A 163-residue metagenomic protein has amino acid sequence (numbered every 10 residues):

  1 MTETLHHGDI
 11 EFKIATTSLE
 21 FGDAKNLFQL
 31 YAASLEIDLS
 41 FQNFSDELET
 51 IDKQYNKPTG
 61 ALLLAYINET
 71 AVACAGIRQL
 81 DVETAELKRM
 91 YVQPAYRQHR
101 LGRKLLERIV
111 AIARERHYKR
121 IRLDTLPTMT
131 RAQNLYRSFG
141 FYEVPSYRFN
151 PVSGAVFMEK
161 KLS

Functional and structural regions predicted by a protein language model:
M1-L5: Short acidic N-proximal helix/loop "leader" segments that mark the beginning of a domain or an inter-domain linker
H7-I10, A15-K88, Q93-P94, L106-R108 (+3 more regions): Acetyl-CoA-dependent GNAT
I10, K119-R122, L126-F139, E143-S163: C-terminal "cap" of GNAT-fold acetyltransferases
E69, R100, H117: Conserved G/P- and acidic residue-centered "switch" motifs that form tight phosphate/ATP-binding loops in soluble
Q93-H99, P127-T128: Active-site acidic-Proline motif in GNAT/NAT acetyltransferases
H99, R103, E107: Residues forming the Rossmann-fold NAD(P)(H) cofactor-binding site
